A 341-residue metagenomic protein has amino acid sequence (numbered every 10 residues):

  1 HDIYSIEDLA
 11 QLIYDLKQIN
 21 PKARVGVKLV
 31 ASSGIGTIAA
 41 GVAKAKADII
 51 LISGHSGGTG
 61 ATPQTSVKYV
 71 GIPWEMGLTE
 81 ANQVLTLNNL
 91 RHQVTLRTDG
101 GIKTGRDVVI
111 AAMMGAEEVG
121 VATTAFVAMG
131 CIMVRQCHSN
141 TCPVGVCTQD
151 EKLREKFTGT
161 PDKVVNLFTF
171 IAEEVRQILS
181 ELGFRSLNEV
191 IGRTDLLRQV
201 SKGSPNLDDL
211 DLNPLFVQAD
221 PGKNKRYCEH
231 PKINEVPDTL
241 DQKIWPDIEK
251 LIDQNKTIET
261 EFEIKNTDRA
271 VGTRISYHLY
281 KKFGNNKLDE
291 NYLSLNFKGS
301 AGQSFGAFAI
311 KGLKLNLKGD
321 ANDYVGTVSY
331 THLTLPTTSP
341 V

Functional and structural regions predicted by a protein language model:
H1-R97, R106-E118, D320-Y324, Y330: Alpha/beta enzyme core
L29-T37, T95-R106, A128-M129, F184-V200 (+2 more regions): A glycine-rich phosphate-binding loop feature that marks nucleotide/adenosyl-phosphate handling sites
P73, Q83, R91-L96, K103-A128 (+3 more regions): Phosphate/diphosphate-binding loops
N188-E235: Terminal amphipathic helices with adjacent charged low-complexity linkers/tails
I275, F283-N286, G302-A309, D323-V328: Short, T/G/N/S-enriched strand-turn elements that build extracellular solenoid repeat scaffolds
H278, K298, F308, N316-D320: Feature marks extracellular polysaccharide-active and adherence modules
N291-L293, K311-L313: The right-handed parallel beta-helix/beta-solenoid scaffold, focusing on the short coil/turn and N-cap positions
T331-T337: Conserved small/polar residues in nucleotide/adenosyl-binding loops
